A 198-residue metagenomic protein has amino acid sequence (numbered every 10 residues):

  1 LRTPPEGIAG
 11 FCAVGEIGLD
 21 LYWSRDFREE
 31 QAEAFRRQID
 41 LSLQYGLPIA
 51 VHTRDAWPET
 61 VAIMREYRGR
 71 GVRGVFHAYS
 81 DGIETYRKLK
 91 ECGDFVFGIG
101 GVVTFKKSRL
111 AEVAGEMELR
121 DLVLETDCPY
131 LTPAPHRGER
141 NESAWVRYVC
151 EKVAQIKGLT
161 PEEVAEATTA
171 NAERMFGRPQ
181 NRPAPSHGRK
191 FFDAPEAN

Functional and structural regions predicted by a protein language model:
L1-C92, T104, E112-M117, P135-A144 (+2 more regions): Divalent metal-binding pocket/active-site signature
L19, Y130, R174: Active-site micro-motifs of SAM-dependent methyltransferase domains
L41, A144-N198: Mid-to-C-terminal alpha-helical segments outside catalytic/metal-binding sites
S80, G101-F105, C128-Y130: Short, acidic/turn-prone active-site loops that include or flank metal/cofactor- and phosphate-binding residues
D94-I99: Short, basic, glycine/proline-bearing loop/turn elements
S108: Conserved catalytic/ligand-binding micro-motifs in nucleotide and anionic cofactor chemistry
M117-T126: Conserved short secondary-structure transition element at the edge of the structured enzyme core that lines
A134-H136, C150-E151: Crotonase-superfamily enoyl-CoA hydratase/isomerase domain that binds and transforms CoA-thioester intermediates
